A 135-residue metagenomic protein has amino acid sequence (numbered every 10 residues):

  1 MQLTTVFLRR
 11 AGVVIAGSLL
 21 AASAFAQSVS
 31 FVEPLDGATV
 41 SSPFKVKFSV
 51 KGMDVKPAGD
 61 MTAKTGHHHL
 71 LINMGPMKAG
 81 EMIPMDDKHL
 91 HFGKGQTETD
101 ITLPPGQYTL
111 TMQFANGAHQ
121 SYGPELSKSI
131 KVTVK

Functional and structural regions predicted by a protein language model:
Q2-I15: Bacterial N-terminal signal peptides that target proteins for export
A16, A21-A26: N-terminal signal peptide c-region/cleavage motif recognized by signal peptidases
A26-S41: Short, compositionally biased P/S/T/A/G/V-rich stretches that sit at domain boundaries
G37, P43-K51, V55, G59-K135: Long, low-complexity serine/threonine/glycine- and acidic-rich segments characteristic of extracellular
